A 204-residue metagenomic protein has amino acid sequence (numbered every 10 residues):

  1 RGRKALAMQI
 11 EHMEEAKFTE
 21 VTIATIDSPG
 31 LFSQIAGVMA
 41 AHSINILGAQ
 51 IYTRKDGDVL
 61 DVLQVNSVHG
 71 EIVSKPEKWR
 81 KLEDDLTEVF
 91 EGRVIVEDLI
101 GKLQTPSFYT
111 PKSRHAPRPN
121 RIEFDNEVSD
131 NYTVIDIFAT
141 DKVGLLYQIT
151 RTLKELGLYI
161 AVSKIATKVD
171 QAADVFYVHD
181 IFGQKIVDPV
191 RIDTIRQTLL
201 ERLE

Functional and structural regions predicted by a protein language model:
R1-E204: Non-catalytic interaction/regulatory segments
